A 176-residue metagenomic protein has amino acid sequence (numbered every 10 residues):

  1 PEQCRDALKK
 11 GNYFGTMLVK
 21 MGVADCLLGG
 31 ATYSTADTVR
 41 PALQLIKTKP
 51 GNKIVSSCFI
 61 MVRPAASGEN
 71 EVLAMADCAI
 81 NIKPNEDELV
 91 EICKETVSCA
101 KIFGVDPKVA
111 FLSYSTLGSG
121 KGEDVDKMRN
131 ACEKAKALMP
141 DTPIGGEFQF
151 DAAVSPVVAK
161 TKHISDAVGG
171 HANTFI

Functional and structural regions predicted by a protein language model:
P1-F175: Anion-binding alpha/beta catalytic cores of soluble intermediary-metabolism enzymes, centered on
